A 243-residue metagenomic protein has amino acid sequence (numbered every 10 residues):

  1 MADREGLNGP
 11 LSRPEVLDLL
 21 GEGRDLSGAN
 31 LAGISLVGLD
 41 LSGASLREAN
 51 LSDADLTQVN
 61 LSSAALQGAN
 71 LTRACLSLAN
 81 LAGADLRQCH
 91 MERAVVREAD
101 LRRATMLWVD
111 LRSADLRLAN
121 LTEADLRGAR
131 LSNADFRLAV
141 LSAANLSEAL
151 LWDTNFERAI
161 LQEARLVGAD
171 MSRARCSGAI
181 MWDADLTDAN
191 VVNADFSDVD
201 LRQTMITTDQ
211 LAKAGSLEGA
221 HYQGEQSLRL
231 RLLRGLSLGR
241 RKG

Functional and structural regions predicted by a protein language model:
D3-G243: Tandem repeat scaffolds
